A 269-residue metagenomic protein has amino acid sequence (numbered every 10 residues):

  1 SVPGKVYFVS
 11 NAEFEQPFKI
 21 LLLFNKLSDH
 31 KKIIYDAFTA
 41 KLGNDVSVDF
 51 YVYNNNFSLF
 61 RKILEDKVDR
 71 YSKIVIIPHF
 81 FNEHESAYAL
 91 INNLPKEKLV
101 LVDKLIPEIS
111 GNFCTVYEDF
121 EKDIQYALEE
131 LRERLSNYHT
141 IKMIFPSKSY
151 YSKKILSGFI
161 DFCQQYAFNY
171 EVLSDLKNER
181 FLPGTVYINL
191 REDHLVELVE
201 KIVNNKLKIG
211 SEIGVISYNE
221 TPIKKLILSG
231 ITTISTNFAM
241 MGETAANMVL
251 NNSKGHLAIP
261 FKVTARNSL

Functional and structural regions predicted by a protein language model:
S1-V2: N-terminal helix-turn-helix
Y7-D66, R70-Y71: Amphipathic helical "hinge" segments at domain boundaries
L21, Y71-F80, K142-P146, P183-R191 (+1 more regions): Periplasmic-binding protein-like
N25-D29, Y51-S58, T115-E129, M143-F181 (+3 more regions): Hinge/beta->alpha junction and helix N-cap segments in small-molecule ligand-binding domains
L59-K73, A89, D175-L182: Short, well-structured alpha-helical segments in soluble
P78-K122, N219-S229: Flexible loop/hinge segments that line or gate small-molecule binding clefts
N82-E83, L105-K142, L195, S235-K254: Hydrophobic alpha-helical segments within soluble ligand-binding/sensing domains
F181-P183, D193-L269: Flexible loop/turn connectors
